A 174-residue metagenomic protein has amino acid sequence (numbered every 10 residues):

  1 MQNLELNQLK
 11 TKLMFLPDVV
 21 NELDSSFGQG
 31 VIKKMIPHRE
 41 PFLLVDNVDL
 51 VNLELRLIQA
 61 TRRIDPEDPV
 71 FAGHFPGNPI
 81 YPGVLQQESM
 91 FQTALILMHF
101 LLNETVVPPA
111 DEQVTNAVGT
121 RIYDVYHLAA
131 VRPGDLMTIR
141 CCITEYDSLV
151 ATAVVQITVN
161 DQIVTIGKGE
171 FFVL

Functional and structural regions predicted by a protein language model:
Q2-K10, P17-S26, L95-T138, V164 (+1 more regions): Hydrophobic beta-strand-centered segment that forms part of the acyl-chain substrate-binding groove
F27-R39, Q113: Short aromatic-glycine motifs in intrinsically disordered, low-complexity regions
K33, G77-N78, Y126-A129: Beta-strand-rich interaction surfaces with strong enrichment in secreted/lumenal proteins
E40-Y81, L85-Q86: Catalytic strand-loop segment that frames the active site of acyl-thioester-processing enzymes
F42-L44, M137, A151: Hydrophobic core residues within well-ordered beta-strands of beta-rich domains
N47-N52, D124, A129, I143-E145: A residue-level detector for short acidic-glycine micro-motifs
Y81, Q86-M98: Active-site- and interface-proximal helix/loop "cap" or "latch" segments in soluble metabolic and energy-transducing
E145-L174: Mixed-charge, glycine-accented linear interaction segment located at domain edges/termini
